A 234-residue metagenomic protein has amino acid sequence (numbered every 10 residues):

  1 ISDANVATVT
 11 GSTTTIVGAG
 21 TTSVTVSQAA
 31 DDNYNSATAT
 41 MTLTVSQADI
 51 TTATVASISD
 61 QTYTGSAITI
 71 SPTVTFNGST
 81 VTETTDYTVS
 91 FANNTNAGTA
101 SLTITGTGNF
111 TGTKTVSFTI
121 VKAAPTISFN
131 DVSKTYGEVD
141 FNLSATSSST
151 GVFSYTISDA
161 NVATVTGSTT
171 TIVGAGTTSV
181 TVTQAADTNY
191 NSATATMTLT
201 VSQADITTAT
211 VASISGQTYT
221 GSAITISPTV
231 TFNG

Functional and structural regions predicted by a protein language model:
I1-G234: Solvent-exposed beta-strand/loop surfaces, strongest in extracytoplasmic domains of secreted and cell-surface proteins
